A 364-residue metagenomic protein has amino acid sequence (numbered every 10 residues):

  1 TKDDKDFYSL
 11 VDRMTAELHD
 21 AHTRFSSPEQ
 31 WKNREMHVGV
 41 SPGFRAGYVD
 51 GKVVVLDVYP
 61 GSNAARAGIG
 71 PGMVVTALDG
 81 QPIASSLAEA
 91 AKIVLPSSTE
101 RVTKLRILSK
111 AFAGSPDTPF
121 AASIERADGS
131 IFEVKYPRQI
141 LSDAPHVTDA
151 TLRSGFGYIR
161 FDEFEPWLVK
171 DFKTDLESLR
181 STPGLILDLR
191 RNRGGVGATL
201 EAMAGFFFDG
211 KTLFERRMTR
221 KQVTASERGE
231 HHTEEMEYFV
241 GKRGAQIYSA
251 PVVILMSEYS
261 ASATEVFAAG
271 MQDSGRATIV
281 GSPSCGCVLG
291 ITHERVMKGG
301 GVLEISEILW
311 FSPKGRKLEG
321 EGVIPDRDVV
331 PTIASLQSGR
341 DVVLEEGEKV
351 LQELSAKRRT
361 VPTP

Functional and structural regions predicted by a protein language model:
T1-N33, R126-A127, R138: Interdomain regulatory linker/hinge segments that flank or connect interaction modules in polarity/junction/synaptic
D3-D6, P71-A121, K170-K173, T199-A202 (+1 more regions): PDZ domains, with a preference for the canonical peptide-binding region formed by the helix
D6-R13, P42, Y59, A64 (+9 more regions): Extracytoplasmic/secreted proteins, especially bacterial periplasmic and envelope-associated proteins
M14, F44, A64, G72 (+7 more regions): Terminal peptide-recognition signature
S27, K110-K298, L309, L336 (+2 more regions): Cleft-lining beta-strand/loop regions that shape enzyme active-site pockets
E35-S85, E165-L168, I308-L309: PDZ/PDZ-like domain segments forming the peptide/carboxylate-binding groove, activating on the N-terminal beta-strands
N63, V74-A77, G184, V302 (+1 more regions): Residue-level marker of beta-strand positions
D326-T360: Low-complexity, Gly/Ser/Thr/Pro-rich intrinsically disordered linker/tail segments
